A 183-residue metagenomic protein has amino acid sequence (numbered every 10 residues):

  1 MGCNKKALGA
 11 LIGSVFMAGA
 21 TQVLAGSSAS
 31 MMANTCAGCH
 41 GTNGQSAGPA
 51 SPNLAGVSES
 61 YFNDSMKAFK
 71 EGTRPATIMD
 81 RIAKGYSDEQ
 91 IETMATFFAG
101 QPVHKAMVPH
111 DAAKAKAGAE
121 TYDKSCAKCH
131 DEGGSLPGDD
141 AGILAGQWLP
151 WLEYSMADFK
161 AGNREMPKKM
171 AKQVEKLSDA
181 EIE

Functional and structural regions predicted by a protein language model:
G2-L11: Bacterial N-terminal signal peptides that target proteins for export
I12-G13, V23-L24: Cleavable N-terminal signal peptides
L24-N43, A106, H110-G133, W148-P150 (+1 more regions): Sequence/structural segment immediately N-terminal to covalent heme-attachment motifs in c-type and related
M31, T35, Y61-D64, I78-R81 (+8 more regions): Extracytoplasmic/secreted proteins, especially bacterial periplasmic and envelope-associated proteins
G44-P75, D80-Y86, A119, D131-K160: Gly/Gly-Pro-rich "capping" loops immediately C-terminal to redox-active cysteine motifs in periplasmic/lumenal
K84-A106, P150, Q173-E183: C-terminal capping alpha-helices of c-type cytochrome domains
M166: Interdomain hinge/lid region at the active-site interface of Rossmann-like NAD(P)-dependent oxidoreductases
